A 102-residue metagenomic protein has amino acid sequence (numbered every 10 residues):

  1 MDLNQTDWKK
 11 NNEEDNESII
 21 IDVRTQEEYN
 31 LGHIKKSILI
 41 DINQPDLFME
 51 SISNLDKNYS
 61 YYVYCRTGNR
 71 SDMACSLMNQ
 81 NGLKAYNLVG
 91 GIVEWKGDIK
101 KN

Functional and structural regions predicted by a protein language model:
M1-S18, Q26-S60, R66-N102: Rhodanese-like catalytic fold shared by cysteine-dependent sulfurtransferases and DSP/PTP-type phosphatases
